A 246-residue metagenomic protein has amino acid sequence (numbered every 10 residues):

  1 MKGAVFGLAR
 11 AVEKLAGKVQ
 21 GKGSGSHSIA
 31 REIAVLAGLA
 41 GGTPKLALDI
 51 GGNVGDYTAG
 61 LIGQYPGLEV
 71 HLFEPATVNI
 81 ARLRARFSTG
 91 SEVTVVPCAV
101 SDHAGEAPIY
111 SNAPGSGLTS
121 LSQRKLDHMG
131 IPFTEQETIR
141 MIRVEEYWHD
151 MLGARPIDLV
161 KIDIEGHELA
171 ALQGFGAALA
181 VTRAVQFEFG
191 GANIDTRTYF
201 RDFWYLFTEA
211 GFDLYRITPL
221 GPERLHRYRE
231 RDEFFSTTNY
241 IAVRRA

Functional and structural regions predicted by a protein language model:
M1-A246: Phosphate/nucleotide-binding beta-alpha loop and adjacent structural elements of enzyme active sites
